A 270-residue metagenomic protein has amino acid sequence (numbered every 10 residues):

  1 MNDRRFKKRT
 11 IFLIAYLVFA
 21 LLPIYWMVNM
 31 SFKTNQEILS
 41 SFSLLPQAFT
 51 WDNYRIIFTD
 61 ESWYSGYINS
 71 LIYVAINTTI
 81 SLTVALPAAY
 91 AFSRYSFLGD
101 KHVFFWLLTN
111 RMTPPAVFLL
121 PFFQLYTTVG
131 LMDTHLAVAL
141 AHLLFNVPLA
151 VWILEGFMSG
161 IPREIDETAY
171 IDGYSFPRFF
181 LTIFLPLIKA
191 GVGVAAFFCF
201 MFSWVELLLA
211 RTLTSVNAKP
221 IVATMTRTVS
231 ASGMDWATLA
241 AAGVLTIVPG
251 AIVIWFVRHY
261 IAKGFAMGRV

Functional and structural regions predicted by a protein language model:
M1-D3: N-terminal hydrophobic targeting signals that begin at the initiator methionine
R5-V270: A structural signal for multi-pass alpha-helical bundles of membrane permease subunits that mediate small-molecule
